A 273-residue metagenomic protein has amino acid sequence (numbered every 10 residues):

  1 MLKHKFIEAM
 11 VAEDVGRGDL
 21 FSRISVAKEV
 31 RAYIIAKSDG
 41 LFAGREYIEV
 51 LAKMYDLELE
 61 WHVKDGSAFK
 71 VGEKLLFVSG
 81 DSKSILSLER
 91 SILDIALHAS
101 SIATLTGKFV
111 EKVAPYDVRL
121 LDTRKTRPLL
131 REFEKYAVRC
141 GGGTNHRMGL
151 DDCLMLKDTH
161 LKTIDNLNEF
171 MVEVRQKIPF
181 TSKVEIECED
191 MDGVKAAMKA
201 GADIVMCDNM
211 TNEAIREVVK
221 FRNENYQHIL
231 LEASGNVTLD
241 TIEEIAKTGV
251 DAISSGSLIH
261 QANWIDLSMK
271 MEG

Functional and structural regions predicted by a protein language model:
M1-E189, G193-A200, I204, R216-V219 (+4 more regions): Acidic/glycine-rich phosphate/pyrophosphate-binding loops and surrounding catalytic core that coordinate Mg2+
N209, G235, G256-S257: Short secondary-structure boundary segments
E224-L230, E272-G273: Short acidic, glycine/proline-enriched helix-loop-strand junctions
A233-S234, L239: Structured functional modules or segments
S257-G273: Short, charged, intrinsically disordered terminal tails
